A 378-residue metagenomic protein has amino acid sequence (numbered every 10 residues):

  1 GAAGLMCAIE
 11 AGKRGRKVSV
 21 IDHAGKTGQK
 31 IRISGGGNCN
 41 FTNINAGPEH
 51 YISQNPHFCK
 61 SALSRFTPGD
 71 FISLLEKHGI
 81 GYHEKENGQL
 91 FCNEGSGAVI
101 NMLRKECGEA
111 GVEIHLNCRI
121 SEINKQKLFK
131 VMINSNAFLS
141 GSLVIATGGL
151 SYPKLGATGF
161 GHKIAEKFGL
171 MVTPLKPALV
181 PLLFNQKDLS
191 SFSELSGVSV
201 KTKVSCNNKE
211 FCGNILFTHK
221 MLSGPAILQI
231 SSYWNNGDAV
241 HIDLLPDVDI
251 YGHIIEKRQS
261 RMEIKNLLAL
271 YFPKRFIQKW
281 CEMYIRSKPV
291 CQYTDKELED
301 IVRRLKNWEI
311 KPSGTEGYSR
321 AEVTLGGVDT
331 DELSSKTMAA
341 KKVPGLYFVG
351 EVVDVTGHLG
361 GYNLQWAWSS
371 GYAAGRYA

Functional and structural regions predicted by a protein language model:
G1-V20, W368-A378: N-terminal Rossmann-like FAD-binding beta1-loop-alpha1 element of flavoenzymes
G12-G36: Glycine-rich FAD pyrophosphate-binding loop
I21, I120-S121, F138-A157, I164-E166 (+3 more regions): Short hydrophobic core segments
G25-T27, R32-I33, T42-P48, G81 (+2 more regions): An anion/pyrophosphate-binding glycine-rich loop and adjacent beta-alpha core in soluble alpha-beta enzymes
G36-E84: Glycine-rich active-site loop/strand segments that organize a redox cofactor
R65-S142, C281: Feature captures the FAD/FMN-dependent oxidoreductase FAD-binding
L116, K279-T356: A glycine-rich dinucleotide-binding beta-alpha-beta segment and adjacent secondary-structure elements that constitute
L150-F168, V355-A378: A conserved FAD-binding loop/helix module that cradles the flavin
